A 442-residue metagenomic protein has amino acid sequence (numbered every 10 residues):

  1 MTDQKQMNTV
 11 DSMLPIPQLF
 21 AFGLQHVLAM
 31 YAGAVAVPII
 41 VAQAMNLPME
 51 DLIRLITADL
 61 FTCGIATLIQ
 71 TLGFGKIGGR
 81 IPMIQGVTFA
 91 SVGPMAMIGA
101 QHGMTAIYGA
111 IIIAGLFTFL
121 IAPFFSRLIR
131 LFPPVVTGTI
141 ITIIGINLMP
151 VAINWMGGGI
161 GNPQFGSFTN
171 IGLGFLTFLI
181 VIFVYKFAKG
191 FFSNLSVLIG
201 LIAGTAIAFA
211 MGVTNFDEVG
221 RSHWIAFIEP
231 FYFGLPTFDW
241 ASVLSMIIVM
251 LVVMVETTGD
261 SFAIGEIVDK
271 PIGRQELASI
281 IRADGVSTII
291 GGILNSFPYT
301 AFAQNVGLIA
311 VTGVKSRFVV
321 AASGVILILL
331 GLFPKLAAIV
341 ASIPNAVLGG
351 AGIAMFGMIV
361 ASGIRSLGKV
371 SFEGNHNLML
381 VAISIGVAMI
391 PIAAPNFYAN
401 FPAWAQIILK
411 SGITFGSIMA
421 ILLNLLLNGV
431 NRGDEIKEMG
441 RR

Functional and structural regions predicted by a protein language model:
M1-F22, F216-F231, E266-K270, I280 (+1 more regions): Intrinsically disordered, low-complexity non-transmembrane regions of multi-pass membrane transporters
Q6, I16, A42-R80, I247-R317 (+1 more regions): Membrane-embedded helical hairpins/re-entrant loop segments and their flanking transmembrane helices within multi-pass
P17-M30, A34, G166-F178, L195-S196 (+3 more regions): Hydrophobic, membrane-embedded alpha-helices of multi-pass small-molecule transporters
G23-I40, I84-S91: The first (N-terminal) embedded transmembrane alpha-helix
R54, K76-F89, R130-T139, F192-L198 (+3 more regions): Short, non-helical or kinked segments that cap or interrupt transmembrane helices
G79-G109: Membrane-interface helix-loop-helix modules in multi-pass membrane proteins
I98-D217, G324, I328-K437: Membrane-embedded alpha-helical modules
F187-I199, W224-F233, S242, G259-R282 (+1 more regions): Hydrophobic, small-residue-rich membrane helices and short re-entrant helix-turn-helix hairpins that build
